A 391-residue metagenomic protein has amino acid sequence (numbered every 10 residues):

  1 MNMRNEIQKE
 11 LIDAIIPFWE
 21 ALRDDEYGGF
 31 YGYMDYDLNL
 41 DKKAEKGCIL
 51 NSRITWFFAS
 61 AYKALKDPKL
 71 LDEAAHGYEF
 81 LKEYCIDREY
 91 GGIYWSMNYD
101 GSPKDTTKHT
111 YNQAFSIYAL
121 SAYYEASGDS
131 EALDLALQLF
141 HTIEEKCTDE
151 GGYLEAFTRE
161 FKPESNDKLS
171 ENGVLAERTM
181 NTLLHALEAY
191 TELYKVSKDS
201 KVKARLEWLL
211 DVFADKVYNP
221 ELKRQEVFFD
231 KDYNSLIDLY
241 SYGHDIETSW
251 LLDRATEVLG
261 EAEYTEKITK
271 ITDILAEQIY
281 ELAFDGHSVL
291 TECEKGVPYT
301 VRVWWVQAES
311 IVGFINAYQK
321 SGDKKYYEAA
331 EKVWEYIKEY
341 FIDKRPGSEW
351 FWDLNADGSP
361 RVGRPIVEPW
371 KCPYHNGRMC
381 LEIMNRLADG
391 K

Functional and structural regions predicted by a protein language model:
M1-K391: Glycan-recognition and catalytic cores of secretory/periplasmic carbohydrate-active enzymes
